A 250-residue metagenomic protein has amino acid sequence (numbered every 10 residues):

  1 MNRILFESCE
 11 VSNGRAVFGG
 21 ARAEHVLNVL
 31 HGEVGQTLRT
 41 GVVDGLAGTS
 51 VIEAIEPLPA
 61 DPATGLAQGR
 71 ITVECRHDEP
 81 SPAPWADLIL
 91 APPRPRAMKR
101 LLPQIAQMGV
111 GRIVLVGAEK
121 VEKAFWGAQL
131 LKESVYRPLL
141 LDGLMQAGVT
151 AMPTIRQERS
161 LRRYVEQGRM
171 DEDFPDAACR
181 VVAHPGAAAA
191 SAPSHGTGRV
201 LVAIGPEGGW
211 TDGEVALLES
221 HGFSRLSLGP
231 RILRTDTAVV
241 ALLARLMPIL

Functional and structural regions predicted by a protein language model:
M1-E79: N-terminal positively charged helical leader segments and presequences
V26, M98-L101, E214: Hydrophobic side chains in well-ordered alpha-helices
E56-Q68, G168-P175, A190-S191: Intrinsically disordered, low-complexity terminal tails and inter-domain linkers enriched for S/T/G/P/D/E
P57, G117-V121, P230-R231: Short, ordered loop/turn segments at secondary-structure junctions
R76-R180: RNA substrate-binding interface of SAM-dependent RNA methyltransferases
P175-V215, F223-S227: Active-site/ligand-binding-proximal alpha/beta "capping" segment
D212-L250: Structured adenosyl-cofactor binding patch, chiefly the S-adenosyl-L-methionine
